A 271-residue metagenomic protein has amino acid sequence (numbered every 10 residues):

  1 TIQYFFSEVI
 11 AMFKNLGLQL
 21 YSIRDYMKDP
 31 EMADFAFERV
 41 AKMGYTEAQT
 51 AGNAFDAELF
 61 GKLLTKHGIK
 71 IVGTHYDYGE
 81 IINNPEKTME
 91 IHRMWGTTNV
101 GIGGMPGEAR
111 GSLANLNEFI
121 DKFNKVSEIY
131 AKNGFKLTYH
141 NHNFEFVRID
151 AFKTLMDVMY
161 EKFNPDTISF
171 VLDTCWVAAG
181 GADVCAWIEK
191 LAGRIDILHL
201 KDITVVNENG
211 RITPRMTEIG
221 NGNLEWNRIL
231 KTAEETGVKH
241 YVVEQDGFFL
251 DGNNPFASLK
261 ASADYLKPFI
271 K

Functional and structural regions predicted by a protein language model:
Q3-K42, A54, T65, R93-G96 (+2 more regions): Histidine-acidic metal/acid-base catalytic patches
S22, Q49-G52, H75, N141: Residue-level recognition of beta-strand->loop/alpha-helix junctions
E38-K42, E47, E58, K70 (+2 more regions): Active-site acidic/histidine proton-transfer and metal-coordination neighborhood in alpha/beta enzyme cores
Y45-T65: Glycine-rich, proline-tolerant flexible connector loops at the mouths of alpha/beta enzymes
T50, T74, I102, V243: Short beta-strand and adjacent tight-turn residues that come in two discontinuous sequence segments and form the edges
H75-D77, P106-L113, C175, M216-G220: The substrate-binding groove and active-site-proximal loops of carbohydrate-active enzymes, especially glycoside
